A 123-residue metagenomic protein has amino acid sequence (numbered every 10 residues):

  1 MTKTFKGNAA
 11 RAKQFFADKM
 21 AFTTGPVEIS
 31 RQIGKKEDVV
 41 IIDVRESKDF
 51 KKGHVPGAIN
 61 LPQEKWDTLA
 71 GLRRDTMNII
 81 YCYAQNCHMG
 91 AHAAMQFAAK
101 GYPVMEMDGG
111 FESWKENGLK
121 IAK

Functional and structural regions predicted by a protein language model:
M1-V40, R45-D49, K123: Flexible, polar/low-complexity N-terminal or interdomain linker segments that lie immediately upstream of folded
Q32-I33, W66-D75: Short amphipathic alpha-helix with an adjacent loop that forms part of the alpha/beta core around
K36-I41, P56-G57, M77: Short active-site oxyanion
I41, A58-N60, V104-E106: Conserved beta-strand scaffold positions in the cores of enzyme catalytic domains, especially in NTP/NDP-utilizing
F50-P56, L69-R73, W114: Short loop/helix-cap segments at secondary-structure boundaries that form the rim of catalytic
I59, M77, I121-K123: Short, hinge-like loop/turn segments at secondary-structure boundaries
I59-D67: Glycine-rich, highly charged phosphate/nucleotide-binding loops
L72-K115: Catalytic cysteine-centered active loop of the rhodanese-like fold, especially the PTP/DSP P-loop
